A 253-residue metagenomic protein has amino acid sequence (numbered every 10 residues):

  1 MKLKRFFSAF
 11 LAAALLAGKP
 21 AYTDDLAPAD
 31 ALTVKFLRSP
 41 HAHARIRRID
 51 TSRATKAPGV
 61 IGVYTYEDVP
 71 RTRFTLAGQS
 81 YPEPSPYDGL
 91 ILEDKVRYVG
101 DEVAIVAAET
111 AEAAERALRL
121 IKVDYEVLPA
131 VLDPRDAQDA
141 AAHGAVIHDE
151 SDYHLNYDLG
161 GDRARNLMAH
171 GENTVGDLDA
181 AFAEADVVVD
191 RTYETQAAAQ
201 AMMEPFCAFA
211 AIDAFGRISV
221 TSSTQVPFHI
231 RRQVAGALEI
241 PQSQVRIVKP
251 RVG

Functional and structural regions predicted by a protein language model:
M1-F10: Bacterial N-terminal signal peptides that target proteins for export
K4, G236-Q244: Secondary-structure transition/capping motifs at alpha-helix termini and the adjoining loop/turn into the next element
A13-D162, V188-R191: Flexible, low-hydrophobicity surface segments
T33, R97-V99, A211-S219, V252-G253: Short, surface-exposed connector motifs at secondary-structure boundaries
V63, E172-V175: Predominantly extracellular/luminal regions of secreted and cell-surface proteins, especially disulfide-bonded
Y66, S243-R251: Beta-strand segments within the central parallel beta-sheet cores of soluble alpha/beta enzyme folds
V106-A107, T221-S222, V248: Beta-strand residues in well-ordered beta-sheet regions across diverse protein folds
T174-L238: Conserved beta-alpha junction segments in alpha/beta enzyme cores
